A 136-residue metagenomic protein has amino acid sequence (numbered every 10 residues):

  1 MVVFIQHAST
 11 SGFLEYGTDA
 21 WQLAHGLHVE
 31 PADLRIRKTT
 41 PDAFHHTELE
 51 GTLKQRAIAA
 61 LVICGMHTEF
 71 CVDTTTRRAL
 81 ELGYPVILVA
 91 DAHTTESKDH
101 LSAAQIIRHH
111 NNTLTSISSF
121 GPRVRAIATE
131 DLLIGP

Functional and structural regions predicted by a protein language model:
M1-H7, V89: Short beta-strand segments at enzyme active-site cores
T10-P136: Active-site-adjacent betaalpha module
